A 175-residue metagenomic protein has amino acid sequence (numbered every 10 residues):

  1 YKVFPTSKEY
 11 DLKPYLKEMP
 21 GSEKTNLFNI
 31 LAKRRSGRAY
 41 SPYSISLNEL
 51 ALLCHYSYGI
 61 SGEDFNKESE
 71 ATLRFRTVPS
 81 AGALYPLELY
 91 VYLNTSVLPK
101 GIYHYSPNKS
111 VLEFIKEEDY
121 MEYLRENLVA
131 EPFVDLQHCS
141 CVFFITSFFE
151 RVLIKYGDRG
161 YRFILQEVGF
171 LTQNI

Functional and structural regions predicted by a protein language model:
Y1-Y156, L165-V168: N-terminal accessory segments that position/regulate proteins before the catalytic core
L171-N174: C-terminal folded domains that constitute the principal catalytic or ligand-binding module of multi-domain proteins
